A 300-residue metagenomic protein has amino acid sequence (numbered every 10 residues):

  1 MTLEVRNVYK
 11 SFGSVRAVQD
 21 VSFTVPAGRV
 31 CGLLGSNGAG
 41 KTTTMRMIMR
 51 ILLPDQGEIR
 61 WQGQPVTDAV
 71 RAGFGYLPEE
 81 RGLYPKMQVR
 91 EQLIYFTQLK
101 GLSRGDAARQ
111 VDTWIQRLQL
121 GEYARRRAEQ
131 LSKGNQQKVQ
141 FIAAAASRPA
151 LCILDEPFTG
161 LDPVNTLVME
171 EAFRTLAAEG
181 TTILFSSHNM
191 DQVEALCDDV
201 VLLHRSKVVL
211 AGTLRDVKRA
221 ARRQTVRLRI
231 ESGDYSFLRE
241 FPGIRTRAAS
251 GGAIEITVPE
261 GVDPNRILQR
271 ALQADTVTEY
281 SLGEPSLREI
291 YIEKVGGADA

Functional and structural regions predicted by a protein language model:
M1-Y9, G297-A300: ABC-family P-loop ATPase nucleotide-binding domain
L3, K10-H204, L210: ABC transporter nucleotide-binding domains
R6, Q19, D55, P242-R245 (+1 more regions): A short, local hydrophobic-aromatic micro-motif
V70, A221, Y291: Short, flexible helix/strand-to-coil boundary loops that buttress conserved ligand/catalytic motifs in alpha/beta
V89, L214, E284-L287: Structural motif detector for alpha-helix initiation sites
L93, A108, I115, L167 (+4 more regions): Generic structural signal for individual residues within well-ordered alpha-helical segments across diverse proteins
E170-P259: ABC transporter nucleotide-binding domain
Q224-A300: Short, charged/small-residue-rich alpha-helical element at the C-terminal edge of ABC transporter nucleotide-binding
